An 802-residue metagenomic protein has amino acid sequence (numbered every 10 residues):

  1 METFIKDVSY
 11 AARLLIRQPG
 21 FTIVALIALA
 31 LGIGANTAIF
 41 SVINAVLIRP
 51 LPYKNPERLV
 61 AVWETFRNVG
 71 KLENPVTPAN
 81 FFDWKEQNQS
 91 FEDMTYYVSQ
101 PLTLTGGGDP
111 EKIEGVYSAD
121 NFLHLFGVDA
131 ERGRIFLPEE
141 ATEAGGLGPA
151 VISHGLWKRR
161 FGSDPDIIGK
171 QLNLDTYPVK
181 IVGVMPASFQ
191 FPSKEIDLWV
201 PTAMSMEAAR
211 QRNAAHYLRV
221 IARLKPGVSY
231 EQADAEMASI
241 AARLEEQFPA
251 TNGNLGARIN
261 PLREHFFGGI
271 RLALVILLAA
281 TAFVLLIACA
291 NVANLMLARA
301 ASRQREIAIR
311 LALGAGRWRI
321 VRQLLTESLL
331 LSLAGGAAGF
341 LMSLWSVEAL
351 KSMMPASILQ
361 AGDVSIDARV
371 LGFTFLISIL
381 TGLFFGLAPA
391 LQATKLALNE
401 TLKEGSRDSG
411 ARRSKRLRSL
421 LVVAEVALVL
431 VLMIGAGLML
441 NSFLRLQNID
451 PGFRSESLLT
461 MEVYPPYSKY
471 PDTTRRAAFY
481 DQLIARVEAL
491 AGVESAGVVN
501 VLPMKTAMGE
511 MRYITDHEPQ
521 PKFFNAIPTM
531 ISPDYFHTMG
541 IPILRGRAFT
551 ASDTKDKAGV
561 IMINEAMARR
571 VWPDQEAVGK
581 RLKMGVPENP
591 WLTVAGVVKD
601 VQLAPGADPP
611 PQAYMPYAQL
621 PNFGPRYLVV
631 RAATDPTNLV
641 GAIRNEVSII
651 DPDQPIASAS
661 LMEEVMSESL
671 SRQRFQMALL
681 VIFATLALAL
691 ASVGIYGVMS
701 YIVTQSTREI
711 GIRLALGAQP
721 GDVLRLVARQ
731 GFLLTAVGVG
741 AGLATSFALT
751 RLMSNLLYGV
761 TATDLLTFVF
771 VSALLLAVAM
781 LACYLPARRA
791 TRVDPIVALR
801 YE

Functional and structural regions predicted by a protein language model:
M1-T22, L262-F267, L295-R322, T326 (+3 more regions): Alpha-helical transmembrane segments of integral membrane proteins
Q18-V46, P50, I287-C289, S332 (+4 more regions): Short, strongly hydrophobic transmembrane alpha-helices
I39-E64, N88-S90, D129, P192-K194 (+7 more regions): Membrane-proximal juxtamembrane linkers immediately C-terminal to transmembrane helices
I43-R58, T65-R67, E195-E207, G256-P261 (+8 more regions): Short juxtamembrane loops and helix-capping segments at transmembrane helix boundaries of multi-pass membrane proteins
G115-P138, L147-V275, E348, M439 (+3 more regions): Mid-to-C-terminal secondary-structure elements that act as membrane-proximal/extracytoplasmic interface segments
H265-V284, R369-F373, L670-A687, R729 (+2 more regions): N-terminal membrane-entry
A288-S332, V693-T735, V739, L752 (+2 more regions): Interfacial "coupling" helices/loops that link adjacent transmembrane helices in transporter permeases
V370-P389, L430-M433, L686-L688, S692 (+1 more regions): Hydrophobic alpha-helical transmembrane segments of polytopic membrane proteins
